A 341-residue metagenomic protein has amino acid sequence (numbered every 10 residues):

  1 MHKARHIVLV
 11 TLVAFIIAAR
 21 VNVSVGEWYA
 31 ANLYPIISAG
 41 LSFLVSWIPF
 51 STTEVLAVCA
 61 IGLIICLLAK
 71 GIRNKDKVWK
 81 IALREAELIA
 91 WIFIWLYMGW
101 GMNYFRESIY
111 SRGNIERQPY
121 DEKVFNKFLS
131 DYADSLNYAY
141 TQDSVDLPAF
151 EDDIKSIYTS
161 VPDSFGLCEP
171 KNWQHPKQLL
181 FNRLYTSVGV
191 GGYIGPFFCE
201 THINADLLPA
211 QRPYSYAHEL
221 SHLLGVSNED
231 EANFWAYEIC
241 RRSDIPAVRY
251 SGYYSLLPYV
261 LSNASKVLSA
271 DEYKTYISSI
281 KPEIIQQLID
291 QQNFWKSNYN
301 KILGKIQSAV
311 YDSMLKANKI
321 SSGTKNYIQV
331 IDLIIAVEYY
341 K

Functional and structural regions predicted by a protein language model:
M1-V8: N-terminal membrane topogenic signal
V10-K70: Membrane-embedded alpha-helical segments of integral membrane proteins
G26-A31, G101-V124: Alpha-helical transmembrane signal-anchor/signal-peptide segments
P49, R212-E238: Active-site recognition of the HExxH zinc-binding catalytic motif
L63-R112: Transmembrane alpha-helices and immediately adjacent membrane-cytoplasm interface residues in multi-pass integral
F125-S130, S227-A270: Post-HExxH zinc-binding segment in Zn-dependent metallohydrolases
T141-C199, A205, P209: Auxiliary, metal-adjacent structural segments of Zn-dependent hydrolase domains
I284-K341: Pan-zinc metallopeptidase signature
